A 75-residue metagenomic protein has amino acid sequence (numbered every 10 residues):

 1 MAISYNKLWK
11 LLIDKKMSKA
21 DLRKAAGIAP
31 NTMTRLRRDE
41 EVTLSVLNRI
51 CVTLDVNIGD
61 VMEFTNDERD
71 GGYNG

Functional and structural regions predicted by a protein language model:
A2, K10-L11, M62-G75: Short, charged recognition helix plus adjacent turn of helix-turn-helix-like nucleic-acid-binding domains
N6-A25: Short basic helix-loop element that most often maps to the first helix and adjoining turn of HTH DNA-binding modules
I13, G27, R38, V52 (+1 more regions): Residue-level detection of the helix-turn-helix DNA-binding "recognition helix"
D21, T32, V46, D60: Residues in the helix-turn-helix
I28-V42: Recognition helix of helix-turn-helix/homeodomain-like DNA-binding domains that insert into the DNA major groove
E40-V52: Short, basic-rich loop-to-helix N-cap that marks the start of a DNA-contacting helix
I50-E68: Extended hydrophobic secondary-structure segments
